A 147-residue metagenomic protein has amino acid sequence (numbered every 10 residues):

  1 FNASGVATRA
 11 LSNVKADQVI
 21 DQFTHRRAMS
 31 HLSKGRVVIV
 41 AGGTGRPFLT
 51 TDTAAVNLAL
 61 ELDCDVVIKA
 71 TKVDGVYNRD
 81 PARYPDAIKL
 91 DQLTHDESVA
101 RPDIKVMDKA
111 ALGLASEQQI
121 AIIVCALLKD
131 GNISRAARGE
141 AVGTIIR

Functional and structural regions predicted by a protein language model:
F1-R147: C-terminal catalytic "cap/lid" subdomain
